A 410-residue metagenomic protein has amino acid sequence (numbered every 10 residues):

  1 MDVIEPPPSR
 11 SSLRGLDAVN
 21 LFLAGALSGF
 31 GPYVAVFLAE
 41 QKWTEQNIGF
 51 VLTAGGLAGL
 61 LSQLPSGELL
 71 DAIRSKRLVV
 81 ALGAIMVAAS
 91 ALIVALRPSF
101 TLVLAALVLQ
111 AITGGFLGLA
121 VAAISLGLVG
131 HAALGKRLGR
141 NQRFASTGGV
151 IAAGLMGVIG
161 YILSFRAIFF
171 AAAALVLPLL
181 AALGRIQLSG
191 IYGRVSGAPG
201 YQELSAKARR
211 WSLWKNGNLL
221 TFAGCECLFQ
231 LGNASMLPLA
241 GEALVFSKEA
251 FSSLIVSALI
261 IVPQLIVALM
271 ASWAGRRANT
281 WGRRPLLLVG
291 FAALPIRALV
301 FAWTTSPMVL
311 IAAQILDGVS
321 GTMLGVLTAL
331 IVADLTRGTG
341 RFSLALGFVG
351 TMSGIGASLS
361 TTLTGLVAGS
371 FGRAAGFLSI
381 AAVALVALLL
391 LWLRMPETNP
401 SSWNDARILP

Functional and structural regions predicted by a protein language model:
M1-S11, G190-G224, I408-P410: Juxtamembrane intracellular "pre-TM" segments in multi-pass secondary transporters
P6-G56, L220-C225, F229-L244: Helix-loop boundary and gating motifs at the non-cytosolic
L38-A39, L69-L70, V158-L163, L244-V245 (+2 more regions): Interfacial helix-cap and linker-helix signal at transmembrane-aqueous boundaries of multi-pass secondary transporters
S62-S75, G160, M270-G282, A368: Helix-to-loop junctions at the C-terminal end of transmembrane segments in multipass secondary transporters
L78-L92, P285-L299: Structural signature of the two symmetry-related core transmembrane helices
V108-A145, I331, G340: Cytoplasmic helix-loop-helix junction between adjacent transmembrane helices in 12-TM secondary transporters
Y161-A174, L366-V383: A membrane-interface helix-boundary motif in multi-pass transporters
A174-S196, A387-M395: C-terminal membrane-cytosol helix-exit motif in multi-pass small-molecule transporters
